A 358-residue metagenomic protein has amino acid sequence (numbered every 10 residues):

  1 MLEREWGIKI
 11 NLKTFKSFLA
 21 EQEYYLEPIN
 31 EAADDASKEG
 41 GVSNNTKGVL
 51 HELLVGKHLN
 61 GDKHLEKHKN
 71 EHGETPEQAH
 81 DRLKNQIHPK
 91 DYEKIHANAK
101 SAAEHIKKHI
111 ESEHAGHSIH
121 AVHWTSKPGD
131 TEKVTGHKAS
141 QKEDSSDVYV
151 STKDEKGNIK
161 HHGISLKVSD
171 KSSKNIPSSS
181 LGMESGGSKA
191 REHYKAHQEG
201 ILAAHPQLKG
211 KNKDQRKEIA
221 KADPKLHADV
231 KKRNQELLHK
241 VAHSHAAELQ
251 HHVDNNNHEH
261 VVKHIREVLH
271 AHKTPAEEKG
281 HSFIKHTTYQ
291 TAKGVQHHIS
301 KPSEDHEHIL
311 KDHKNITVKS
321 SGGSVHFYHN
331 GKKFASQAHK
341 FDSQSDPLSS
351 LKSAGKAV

Functional and structural regions predicted by a protein language model:
W6-Y24: Short acidic, low-complexity intrinsically disordered linear motifs used for protein-protein interactions
L19, Y24-V358: Short, positively charged
